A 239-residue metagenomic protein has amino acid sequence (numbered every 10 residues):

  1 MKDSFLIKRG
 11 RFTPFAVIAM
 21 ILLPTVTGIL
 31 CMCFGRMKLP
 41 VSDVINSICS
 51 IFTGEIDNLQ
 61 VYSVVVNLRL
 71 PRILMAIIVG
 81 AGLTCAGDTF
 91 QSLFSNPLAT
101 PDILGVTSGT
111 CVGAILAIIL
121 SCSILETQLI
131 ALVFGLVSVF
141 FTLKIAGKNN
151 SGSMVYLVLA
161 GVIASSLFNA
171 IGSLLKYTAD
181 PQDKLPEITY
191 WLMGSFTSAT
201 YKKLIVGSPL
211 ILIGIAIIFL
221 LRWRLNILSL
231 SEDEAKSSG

Functional and structural regions predicted by a protein language model:
M1-S238: Alpha-helical transmembrane segments in inner-membrane proteins
